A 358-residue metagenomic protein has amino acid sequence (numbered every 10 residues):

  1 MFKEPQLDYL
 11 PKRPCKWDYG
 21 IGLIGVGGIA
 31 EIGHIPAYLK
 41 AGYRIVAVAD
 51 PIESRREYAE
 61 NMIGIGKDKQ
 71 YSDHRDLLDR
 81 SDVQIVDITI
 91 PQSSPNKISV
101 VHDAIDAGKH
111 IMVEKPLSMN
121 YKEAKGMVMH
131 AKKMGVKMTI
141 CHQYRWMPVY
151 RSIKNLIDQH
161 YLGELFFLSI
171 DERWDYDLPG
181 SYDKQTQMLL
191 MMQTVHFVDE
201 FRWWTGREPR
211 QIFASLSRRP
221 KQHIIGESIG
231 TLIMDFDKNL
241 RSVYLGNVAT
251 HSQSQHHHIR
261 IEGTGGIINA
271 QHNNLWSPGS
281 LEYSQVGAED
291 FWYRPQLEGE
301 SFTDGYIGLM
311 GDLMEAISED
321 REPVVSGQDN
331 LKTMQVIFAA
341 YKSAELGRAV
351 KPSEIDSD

Functional and structural regions predicted by a protein language model:
M1-I65: N-terminal Rossmann-like dinucleotide-binding module
M1-L7, M192, H196-L275, I307-E319 (+1 more regions): Contiguous beta-strand/loop segments that form the cofactor/metal-binding neighborhood of enzyme cores
M1-W17, L23, I85-I90, K125 (+2 more regions): C-terminal helix-rich "cap/oligomerization" subdomain common to oxidoreductases
I29, E298-G311: Active-site loop of classical SDR/Rossmann-like NAD(P)-dependent oxidoreductases, centered on the catalytic Tyr-X3-Lys
I29, K137, Y144-H223, G347: Predominantly a Rossmann-like dinucleotide-binding segment in NAD(P)-dependent oxidoreductases
K67-H74: Conserved SAM-binding strand-loop segment of SAM-dependent methyltransferases
R80-S99, M112: Rossmann-like NAD(P)-binding element
P95-R145, H160: Beta-strand-loop-alpha-helix segment that lines the small-molecule cofactor/substrate pocket of alpha/beta enzymes
